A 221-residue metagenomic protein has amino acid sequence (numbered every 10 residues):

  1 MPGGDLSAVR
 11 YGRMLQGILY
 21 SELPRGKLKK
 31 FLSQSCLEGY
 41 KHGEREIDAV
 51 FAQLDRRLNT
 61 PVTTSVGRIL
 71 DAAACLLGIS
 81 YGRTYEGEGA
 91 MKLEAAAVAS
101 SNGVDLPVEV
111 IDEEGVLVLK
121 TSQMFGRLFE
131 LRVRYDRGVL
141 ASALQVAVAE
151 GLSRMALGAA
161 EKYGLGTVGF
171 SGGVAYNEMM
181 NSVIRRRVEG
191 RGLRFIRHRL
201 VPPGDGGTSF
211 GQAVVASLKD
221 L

Functional and structural regions predicted by a protein language model:
M1-D5, L54-L58, L193-R199: Short beta-alpha connecting loops at secondary-structure transitions that line or flank enzyme active sites
M1-G3, D71, L76-G78, A175-Y176 (+3 more regions): Short, glycine-/Ser/Thr-/acidic-enriched flexible segments
M1-R10, L15: Gly/Pro-rich active-site capping loops and adjacent beta-alpha segments that organize cofactor/substrate pockets
G3, K27-E38, A213-L221: Acidic, glycine/GT-rich loop-and beta-edge segments that sit at the periphery of enzyme/chaperone cores
A8-V9, C75, N181-S182, G207-G211: Short acidic, glycine/serine/threonine-rich loops at helix termini
Y11-G17, V146, I196-L221: Glycine-rich phosphate-binding/hydrolytic loop that grips phosphoryl groups
G17-L165, M179-R186: A contiguous, well-structured pocket-lining segment that forms one wall/lid of small-molecule binding clefts in soluble
G166-S171, Y176, I184-T208: Conserved phosphate-binding/catalytic loops in two-lobed NTP-binding clefts
